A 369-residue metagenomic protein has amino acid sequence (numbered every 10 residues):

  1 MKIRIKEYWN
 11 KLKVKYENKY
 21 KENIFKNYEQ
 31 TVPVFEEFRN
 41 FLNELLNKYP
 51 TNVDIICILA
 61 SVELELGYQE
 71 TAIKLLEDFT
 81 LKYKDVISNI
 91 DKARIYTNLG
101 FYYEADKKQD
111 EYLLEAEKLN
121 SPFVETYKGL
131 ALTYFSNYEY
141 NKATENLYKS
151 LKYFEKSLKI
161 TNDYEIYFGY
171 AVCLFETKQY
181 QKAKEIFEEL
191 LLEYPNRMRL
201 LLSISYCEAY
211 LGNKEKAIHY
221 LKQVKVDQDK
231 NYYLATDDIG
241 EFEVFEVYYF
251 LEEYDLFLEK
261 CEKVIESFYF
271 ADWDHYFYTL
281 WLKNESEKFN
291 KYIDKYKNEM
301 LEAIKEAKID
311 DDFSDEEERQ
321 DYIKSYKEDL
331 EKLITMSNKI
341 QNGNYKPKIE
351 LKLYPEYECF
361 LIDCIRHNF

Functional and structural regions predicted by a protein language model:
K2-I5, Y20, T31-V34, Y210 (+1 more regions): Eukaryotic alpha-helical solenoid repeat scaffolds
N43-P50, L81-I87, E117-P122, E155-I160 (+4 more regions): Solenoid-like repeat scaffolds
D54, I87-R94, F123-E125, L132 (+4 more regions): Start-of-helix register in tetratricopeptide repeats
